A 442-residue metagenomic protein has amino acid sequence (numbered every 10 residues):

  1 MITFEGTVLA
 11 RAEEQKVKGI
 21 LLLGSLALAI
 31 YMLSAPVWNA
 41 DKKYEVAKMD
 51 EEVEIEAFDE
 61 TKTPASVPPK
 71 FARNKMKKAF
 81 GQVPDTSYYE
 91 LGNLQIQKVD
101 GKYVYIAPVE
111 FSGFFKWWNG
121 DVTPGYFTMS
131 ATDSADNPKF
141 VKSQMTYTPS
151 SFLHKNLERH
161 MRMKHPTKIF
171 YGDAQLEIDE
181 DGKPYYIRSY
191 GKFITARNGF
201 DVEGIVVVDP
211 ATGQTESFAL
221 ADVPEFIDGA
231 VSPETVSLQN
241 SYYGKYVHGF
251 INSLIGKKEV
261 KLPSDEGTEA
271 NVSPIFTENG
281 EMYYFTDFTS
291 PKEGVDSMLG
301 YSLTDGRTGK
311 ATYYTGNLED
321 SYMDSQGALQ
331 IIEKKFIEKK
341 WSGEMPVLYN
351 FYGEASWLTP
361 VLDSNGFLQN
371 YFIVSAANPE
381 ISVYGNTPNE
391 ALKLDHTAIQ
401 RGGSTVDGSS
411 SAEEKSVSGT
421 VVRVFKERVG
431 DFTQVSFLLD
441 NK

Functional and structural regions predicted by a protein language model:
M1-K442: Soluble extracytoplasmic regions of secretory-pathway and membrane proteins
